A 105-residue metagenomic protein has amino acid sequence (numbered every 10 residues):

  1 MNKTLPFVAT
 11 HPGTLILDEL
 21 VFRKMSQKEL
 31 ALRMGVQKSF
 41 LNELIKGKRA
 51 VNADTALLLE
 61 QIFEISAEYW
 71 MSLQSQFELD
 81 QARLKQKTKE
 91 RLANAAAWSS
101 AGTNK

Functional and structural regions predicted by a protein language model:
M1-M25, S72: A short, Lys/Arg-rich alpha-helix, primarily the initiator
T10, V21, E78-K105: Short juxta-domain linker segments that transition from a proline/glycine-rich, charged coil into a short amphipathic
L17, K28, L57: Residues within the helices of the helix-turn-helix
M25-E43: Short alpha-helical DNA-recognition segment
K48-I62: Short, basic-rich loop-to-helix N-cap that marks the start of a DNA-contacting helix
I65-R83: Short C-terminal boundary/hinge segments that cap the last helix of small helical domains
